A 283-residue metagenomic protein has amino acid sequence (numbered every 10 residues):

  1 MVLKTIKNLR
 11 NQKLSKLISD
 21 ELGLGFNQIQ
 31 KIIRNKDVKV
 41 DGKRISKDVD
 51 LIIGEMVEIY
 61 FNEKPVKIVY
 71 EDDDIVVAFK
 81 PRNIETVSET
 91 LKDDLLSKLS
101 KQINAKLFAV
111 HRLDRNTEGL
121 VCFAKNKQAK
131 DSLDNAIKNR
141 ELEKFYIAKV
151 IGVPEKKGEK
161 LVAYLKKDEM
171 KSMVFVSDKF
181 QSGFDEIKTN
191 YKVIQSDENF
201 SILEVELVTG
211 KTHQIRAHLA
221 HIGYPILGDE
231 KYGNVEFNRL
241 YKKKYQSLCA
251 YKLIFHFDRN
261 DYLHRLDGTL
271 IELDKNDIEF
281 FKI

Functional and structural regions predicted by a protein language model:
M1-K171, D185, F280: RNA pseudouridine synthases
M1-K31, V208, R216-I283: Pseudouridine synthases involved in rRNA/tRNA modification
D41-S46, N199-I202, R239-L240: Short alpha-helix capping/helix-loop boundary micro-motifs
S46-D50, E204, Y245: Short, surface-exposed secondary-structure edge patches
I68, V150, N190-V193, I226: Conserved hydrophobic positions within beta-strands
R112, Q181-S182, K242-Y245: Short Gly/Pro-enriched turn/cap motifs at secondary-structure boundaries
K179-T189, S247-L248, H264-D267: Short coil-to-beta-strand transition motifs
